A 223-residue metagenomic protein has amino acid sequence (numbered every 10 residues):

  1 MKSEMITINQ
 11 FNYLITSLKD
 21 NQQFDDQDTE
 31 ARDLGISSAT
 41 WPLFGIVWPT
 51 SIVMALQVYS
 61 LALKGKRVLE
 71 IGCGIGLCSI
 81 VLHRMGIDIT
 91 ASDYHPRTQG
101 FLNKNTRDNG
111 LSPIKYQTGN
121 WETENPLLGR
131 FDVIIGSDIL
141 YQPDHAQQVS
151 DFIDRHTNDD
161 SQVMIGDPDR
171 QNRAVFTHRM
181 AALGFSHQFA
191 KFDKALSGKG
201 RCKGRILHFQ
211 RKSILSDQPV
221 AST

Functional and structural regions predicted by a protein language model:
M1-T223: S-adenosylmethionine-dependent methyltransferases
